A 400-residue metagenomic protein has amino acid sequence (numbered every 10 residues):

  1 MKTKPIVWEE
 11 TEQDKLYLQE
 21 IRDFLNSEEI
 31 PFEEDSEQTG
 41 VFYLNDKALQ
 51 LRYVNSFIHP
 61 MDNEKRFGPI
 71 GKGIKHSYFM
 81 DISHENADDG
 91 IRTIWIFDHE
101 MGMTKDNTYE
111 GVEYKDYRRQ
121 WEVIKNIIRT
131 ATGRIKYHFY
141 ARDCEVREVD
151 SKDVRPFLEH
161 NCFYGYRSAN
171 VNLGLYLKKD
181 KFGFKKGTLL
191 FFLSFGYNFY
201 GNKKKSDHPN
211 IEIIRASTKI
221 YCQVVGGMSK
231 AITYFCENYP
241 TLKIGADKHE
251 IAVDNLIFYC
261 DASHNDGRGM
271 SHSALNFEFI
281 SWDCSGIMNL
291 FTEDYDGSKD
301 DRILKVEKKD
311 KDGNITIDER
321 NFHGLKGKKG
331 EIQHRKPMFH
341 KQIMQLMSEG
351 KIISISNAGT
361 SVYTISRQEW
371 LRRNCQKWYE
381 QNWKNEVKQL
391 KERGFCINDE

Functional and structural regions predicted by a protein language model:
M1-E33: Acidic-basic catalytic patches of nuclease active cores, encompassing PD-(D/E)XK and other metal-cofactor nuclease
K2-T3, A87-R147: Basic, glycine-rich
R22-F42, I257-A262: A short acidic/basic microdomain associated with nuclease active sites
D35-N55, M80, N172-L173, S194 (+2 more regions): Short acidic loop-to-beta-strand element that houses the catalytic metal-binding Asp/Glu of nuclease active sites
L44-M80, Y197-G201, F291-E293: Short beta-strand-loop-alpha-helix junction that forms the active-site gateway of nucleic-acid-processing nucleases
I58-H59, E100-T104, Y114-Y117, K219-V225 (+2 more regions): Acidic, metal-coordinating catalytic cores used for nucleic-acid/nucleotide bond scission and strand-transfer chemistry
V123-D254, D261-M270, A274, N398-E400: A conserved beta-strand-loop-helix scaffold within acyl/acetyltransferase catalytic domains
H264-D294, S298: Conserved active-site alpha-helix within GNAT-family acetyltransferase domains
